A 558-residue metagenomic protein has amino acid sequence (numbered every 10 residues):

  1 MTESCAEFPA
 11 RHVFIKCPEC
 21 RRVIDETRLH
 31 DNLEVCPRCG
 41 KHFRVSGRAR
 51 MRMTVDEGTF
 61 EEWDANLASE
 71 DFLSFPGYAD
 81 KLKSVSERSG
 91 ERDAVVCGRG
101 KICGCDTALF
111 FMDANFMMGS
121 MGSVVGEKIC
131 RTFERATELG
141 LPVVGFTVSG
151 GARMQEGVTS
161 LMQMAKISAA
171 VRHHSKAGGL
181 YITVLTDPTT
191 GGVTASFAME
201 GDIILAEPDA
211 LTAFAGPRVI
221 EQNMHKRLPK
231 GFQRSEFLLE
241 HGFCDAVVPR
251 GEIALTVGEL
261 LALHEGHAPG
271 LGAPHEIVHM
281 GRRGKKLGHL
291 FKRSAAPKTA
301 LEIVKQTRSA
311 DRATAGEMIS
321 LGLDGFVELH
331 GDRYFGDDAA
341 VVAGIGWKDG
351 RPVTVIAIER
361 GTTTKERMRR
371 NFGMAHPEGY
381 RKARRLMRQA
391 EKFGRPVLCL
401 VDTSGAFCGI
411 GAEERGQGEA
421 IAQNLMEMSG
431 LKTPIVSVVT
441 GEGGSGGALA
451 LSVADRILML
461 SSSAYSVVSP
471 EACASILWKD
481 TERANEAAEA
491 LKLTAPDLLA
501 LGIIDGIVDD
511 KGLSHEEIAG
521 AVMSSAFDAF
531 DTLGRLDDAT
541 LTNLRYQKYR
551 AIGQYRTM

Functional and structural regions predicted by a protein language model:
M1-I182, P188, E200, E207 (+3 more regions): Terminal-region recognition feature
T190-F197, A213-F214, G447: Glycine-rich anion-binding loops of enzyme active sites
P208-A210, P217: Active-site pocket-lining/capping segments in soluble small-molecule metabolic enzymes
N223: Catalytic-face loop-and-helix region of soluble metabolic enzyme cores
